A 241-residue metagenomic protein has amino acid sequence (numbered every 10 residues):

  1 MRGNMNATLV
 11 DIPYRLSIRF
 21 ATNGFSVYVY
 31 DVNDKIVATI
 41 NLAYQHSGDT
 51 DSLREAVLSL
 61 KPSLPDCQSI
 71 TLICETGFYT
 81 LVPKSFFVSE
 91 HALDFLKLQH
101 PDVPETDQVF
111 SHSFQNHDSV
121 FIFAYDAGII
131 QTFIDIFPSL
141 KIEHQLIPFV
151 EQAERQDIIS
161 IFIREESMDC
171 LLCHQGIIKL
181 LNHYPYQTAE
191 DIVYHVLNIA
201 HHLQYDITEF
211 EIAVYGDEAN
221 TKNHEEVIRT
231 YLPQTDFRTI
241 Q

Functional and structural regions predicted by a protein language model:
M1-N33: N-terminal basic/disordered segments at the start of proteins
Y14, V29, S111-Y205: Small-residue (GG/TT-enriched) beta-loop-alpha framework at ligand/catalytic clefts
S17, P65-F78, I207-E218: Short glycine-rich phosphate-binding loop at a beta-alpha junction
T22-G48, Q175-A189: Short glycine-rich, Thr/Ser-proximal phosphate-binding strand/loop in the N-terminal lobe of ATP-dependent enzymes
N23-S26, G77, E166-D169: Loop/turn residues immediately N-terminal
F25, I70, T235: Hydrophobic anchor at the start of a short beta-strand that flanks the dinucleotide cofactor-binding loop
Y30, V37-S47, D51-E151: Active-site neighborhood for divalent-cation/phosphate handling
K179, H183-Q241: Accessory, usually C-terminal, subdomains that scaffold auxiliary metal cofactors
